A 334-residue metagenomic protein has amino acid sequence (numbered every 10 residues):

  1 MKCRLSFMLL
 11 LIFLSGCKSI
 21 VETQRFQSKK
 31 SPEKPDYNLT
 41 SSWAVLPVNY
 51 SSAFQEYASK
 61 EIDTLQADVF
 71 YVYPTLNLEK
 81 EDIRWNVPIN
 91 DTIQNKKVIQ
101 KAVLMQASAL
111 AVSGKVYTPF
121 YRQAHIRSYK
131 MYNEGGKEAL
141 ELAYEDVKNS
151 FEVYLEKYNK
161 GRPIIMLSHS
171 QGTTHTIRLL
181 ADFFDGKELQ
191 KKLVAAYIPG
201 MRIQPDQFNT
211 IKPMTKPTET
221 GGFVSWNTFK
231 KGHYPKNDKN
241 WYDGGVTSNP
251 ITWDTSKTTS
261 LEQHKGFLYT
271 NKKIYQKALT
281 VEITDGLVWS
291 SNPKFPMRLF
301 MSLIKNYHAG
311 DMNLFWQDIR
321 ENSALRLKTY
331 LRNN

Functional and structural regions predicted by a protein language model:
M1-E22: Bacterial Sec-dependent N-terminal signal peptides
K2, S59-D63, A107-L110, G186-E188 (+2 more regions): A general structural signal for short secondary-structure junctions and capping/turn motifs
C17-I99, V103: Flexible, membrane-associating and regulatory peripheral segments of lipid-active enzymes
K18-S19, A143, K148-K160, D182-T329 (+1 more regions): Surface cap/lid and interfacial helix-loop subdomains adjacent to catalytic sites that gate substrate access
E22-Q27, Y73-R162, P296-N313, Q317 (+1 more regions): Active-site catalytic motif of lipid deacylating hydrolases and related acyltransferases
D68-V72, Y117-F120, I165, A195-I198 (+1 more regions): Structural recognition of the beta-strand scaffold that forms the well-ordered cores of secreted hydrolase catalytic
S168-G172: Gly/Ala-rich beta-loop-alpha elbow adjacent to hydrolase catalytic centers
H175-L179: Hydrolases whose catalytic domains are alpha/beta-hydrolase-1, hotdog thioesterase, or metallo-beta-lactamase-like
